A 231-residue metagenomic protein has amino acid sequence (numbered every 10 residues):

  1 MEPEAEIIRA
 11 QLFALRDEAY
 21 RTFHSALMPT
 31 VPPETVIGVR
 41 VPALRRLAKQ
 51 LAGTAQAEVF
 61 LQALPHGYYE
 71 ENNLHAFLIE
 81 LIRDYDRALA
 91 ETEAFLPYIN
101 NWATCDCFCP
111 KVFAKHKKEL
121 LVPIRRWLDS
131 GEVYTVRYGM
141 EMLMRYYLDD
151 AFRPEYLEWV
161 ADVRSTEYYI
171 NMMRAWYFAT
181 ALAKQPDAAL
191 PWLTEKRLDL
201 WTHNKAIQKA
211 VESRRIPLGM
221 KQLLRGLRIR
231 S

Functional and structural regions predicted by a protein language model:
M1-S231: Alpha-helical scaffold domains
